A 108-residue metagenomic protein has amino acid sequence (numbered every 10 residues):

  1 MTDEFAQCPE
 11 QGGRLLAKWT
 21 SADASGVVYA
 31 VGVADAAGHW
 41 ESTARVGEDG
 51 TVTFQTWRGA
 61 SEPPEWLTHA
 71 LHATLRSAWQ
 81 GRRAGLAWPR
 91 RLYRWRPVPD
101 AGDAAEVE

Functional and structural regions predicted by a protein language model:
M1-G13: Short, basic/low-complexity N-terminal boundary segments at the transition from targeting/disordered tails
A6, K18-W19, V107: Flexible low-complexity loop/turn motifs enriched in small/helix-breaking residues
G13-S42: Amphipathic, interaction-prone secondary-structure segments
T20, G32, G47, Q55-W57: A structural detector for beta-sheet-dominated domains
H39-V52: Extended Gly/Ser/Thr-rich low-complexity repeat segments, especially those forming or decorating extracellular
V52-E108: Acidic, low-complexity intrinsically disordered segments
